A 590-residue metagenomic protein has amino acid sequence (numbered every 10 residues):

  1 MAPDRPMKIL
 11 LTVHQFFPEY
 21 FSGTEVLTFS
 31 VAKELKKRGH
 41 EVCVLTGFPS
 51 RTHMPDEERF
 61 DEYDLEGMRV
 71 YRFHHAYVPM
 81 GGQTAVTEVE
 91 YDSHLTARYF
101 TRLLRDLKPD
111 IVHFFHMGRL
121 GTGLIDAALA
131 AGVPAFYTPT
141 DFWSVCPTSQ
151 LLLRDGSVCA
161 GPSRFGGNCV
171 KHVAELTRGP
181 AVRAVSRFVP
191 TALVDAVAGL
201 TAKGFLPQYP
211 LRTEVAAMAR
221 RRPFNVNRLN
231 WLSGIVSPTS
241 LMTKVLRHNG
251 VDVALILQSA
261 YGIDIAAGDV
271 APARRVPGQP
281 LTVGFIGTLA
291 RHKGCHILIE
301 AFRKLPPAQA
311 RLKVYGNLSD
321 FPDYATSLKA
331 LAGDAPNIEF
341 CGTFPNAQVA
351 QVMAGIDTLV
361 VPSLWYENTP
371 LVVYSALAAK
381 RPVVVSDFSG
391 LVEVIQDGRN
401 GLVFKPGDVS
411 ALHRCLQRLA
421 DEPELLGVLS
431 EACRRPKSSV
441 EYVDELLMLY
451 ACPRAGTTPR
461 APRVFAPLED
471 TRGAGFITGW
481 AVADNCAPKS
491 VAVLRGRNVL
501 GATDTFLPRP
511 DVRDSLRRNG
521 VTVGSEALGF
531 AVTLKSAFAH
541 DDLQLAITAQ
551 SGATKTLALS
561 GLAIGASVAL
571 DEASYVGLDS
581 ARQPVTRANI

Functional and structural regions predicted by a protein language model:
A2-R69, A131-V133, R303, G479 (+1 more regions): N-terminal subdomain of nucleotide-sugar transferases
V26, A290-K304: A conserved mid-protein helix/loop that constitutes part of the nucleotide-sugar donor-binding site
H53-E62, H248, K313-N337, Q348: Short, structured helix-loop element that forms part of the nucleotide-activated donor/catalytic region
S144, R164-V270: Donor nucleotide-sugar binding/catalytic pocket of nucleotide-sugar-dependent glycosyltransferases
T358, P382-V385: Short hydrophobic beta-strand element within catalytic cores of glycosyltransferases and related nucleotide-activated
D397-G398, L402-V409, R418-P423: Conserved acidic donor-binding segment of nucleotide-sugar-dependent glycosyltransferases
E424-C452: A charged, aromatic-enriched C-terminal amphipathic alpha-helix characteristic of glycosyltransferases across folds
T458-I590: Basic, ligand-binding patches in group-transfer machinery, especially extracytoplasmic/periplasmic segments
